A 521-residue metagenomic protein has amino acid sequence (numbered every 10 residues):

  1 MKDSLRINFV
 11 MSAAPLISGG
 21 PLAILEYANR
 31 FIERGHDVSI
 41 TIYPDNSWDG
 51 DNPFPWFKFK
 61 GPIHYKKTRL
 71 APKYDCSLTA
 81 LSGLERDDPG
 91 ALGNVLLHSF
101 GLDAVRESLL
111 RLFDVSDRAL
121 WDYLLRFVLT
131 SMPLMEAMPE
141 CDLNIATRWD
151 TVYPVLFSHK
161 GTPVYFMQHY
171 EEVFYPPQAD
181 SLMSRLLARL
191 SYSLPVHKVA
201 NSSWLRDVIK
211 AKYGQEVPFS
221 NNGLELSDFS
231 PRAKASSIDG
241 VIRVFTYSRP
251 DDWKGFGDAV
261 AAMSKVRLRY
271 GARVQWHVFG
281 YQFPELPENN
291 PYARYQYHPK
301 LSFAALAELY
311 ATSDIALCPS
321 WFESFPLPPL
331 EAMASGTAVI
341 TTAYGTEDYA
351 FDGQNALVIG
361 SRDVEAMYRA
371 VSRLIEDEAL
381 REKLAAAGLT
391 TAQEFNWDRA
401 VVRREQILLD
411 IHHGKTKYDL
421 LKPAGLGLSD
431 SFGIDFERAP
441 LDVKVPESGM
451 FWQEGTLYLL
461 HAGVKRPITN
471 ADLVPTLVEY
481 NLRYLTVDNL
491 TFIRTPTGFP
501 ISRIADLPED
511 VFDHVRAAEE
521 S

Functional and structural regions predicted by a protein language model:
S131-E140, Q178-K198: Membrane-proximal helix-turn-helix segments that form the acceptor-binding/catalytic region of lipid-linked
E172-A179, A211, P218-G240, E308: Acidic anion/phosphate-binding donor-loop and adjacent secondary structure in glycosyltransferase catalytic cores
V199-A200, A235-K254, V260-S264: Conserved donor-binding/catalytic core segment of Leloir-type glycosyltransferases
F283-A307: Nucleotide-activated donor-binding/catalytic signature segment of Leloir-type glycosyltransferases, i.e., the conserved
W321: Aromatic "clamp/platform" in nucleotide-sugar-dependent glycosyltransferases that forms part of the donor/acceptor
A338-T341: Short hydrophobic beta-strand element within catalytic cores of glycosyltransferases and related nucleotide-activated
G353, L357-V364, R373-E378: Conserved acidic donor-binding segment of nucleotide-sugar-dependent glycosyltransferases
I434-E520: Short, surface-exposed polybasic-aromatic patches that bind anionic ligands, especially phosphate groups
